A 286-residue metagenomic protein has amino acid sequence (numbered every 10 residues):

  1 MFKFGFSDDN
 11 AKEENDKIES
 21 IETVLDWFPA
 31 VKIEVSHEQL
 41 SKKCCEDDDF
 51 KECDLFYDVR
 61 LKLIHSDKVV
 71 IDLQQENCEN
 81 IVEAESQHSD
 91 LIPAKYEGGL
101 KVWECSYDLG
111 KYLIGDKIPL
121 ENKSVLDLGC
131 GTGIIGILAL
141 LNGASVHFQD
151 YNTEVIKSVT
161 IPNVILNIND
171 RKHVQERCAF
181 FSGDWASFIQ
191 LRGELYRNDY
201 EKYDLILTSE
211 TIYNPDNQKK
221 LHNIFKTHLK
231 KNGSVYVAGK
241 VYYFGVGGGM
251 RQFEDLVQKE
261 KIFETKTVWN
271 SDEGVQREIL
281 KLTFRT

Functional and structural regions predicted by a protein language model:
M1-T286: S-adenosylmethionine-dependent methyltransferases
